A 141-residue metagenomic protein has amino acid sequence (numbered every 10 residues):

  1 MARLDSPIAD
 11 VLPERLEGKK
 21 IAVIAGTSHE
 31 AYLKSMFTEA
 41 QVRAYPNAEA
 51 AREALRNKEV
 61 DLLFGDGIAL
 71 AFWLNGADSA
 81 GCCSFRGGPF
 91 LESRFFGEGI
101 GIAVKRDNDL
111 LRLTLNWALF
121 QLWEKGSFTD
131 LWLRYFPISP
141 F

Functional and structural regions predicted by a protein language model:
M1-F141: Proline/Glycine/Serine-rich low-complexity intrinsically disordered segments that serve as flexible stalks/linkers
